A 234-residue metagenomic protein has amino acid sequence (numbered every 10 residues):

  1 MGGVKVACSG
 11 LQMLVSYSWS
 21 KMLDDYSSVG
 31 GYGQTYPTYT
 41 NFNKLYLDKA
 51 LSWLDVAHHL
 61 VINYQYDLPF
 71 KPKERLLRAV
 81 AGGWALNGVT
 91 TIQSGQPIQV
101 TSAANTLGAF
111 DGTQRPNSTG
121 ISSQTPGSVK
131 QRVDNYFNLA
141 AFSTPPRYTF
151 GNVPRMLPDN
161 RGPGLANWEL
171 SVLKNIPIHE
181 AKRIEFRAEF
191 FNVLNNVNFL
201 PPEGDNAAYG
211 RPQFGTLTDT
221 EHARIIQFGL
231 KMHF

Functional and structural regions predicted by a protein language model:
M1-F234: Short, solvent-exposed micro-motifs at the edges of structured domains
